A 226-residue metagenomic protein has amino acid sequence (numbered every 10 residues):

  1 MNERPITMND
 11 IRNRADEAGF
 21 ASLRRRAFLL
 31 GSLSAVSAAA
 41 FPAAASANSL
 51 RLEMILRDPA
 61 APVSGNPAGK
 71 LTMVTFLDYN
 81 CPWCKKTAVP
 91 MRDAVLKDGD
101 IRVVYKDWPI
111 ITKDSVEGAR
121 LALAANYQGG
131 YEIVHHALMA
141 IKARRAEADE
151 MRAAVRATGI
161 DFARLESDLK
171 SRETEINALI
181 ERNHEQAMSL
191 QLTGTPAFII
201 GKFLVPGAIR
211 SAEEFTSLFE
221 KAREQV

Functional and structural regions predicted by a protein language model:
M1-L23, S34-A38: N-terminal secretory signal peptides
A21-L30, V36-L52: N-terminal twin-arginine translocation
N48-S64: Short N-terminal segments immediately surrounding and downstream of signal-peptide cleavage
P67-N80: Short active-site neighborhood of thiol/selenol oxidoreductases, capturing the structured segment around
T72, G99-R102, G129-E132: Loop/turn elements at helix/coil->beta-strand transitions in domains of secreted/extracellular proteins
C81-K85, F198-I199: The canonical Cys-X-X-Cys-His
K85-K97: Typically the conserved alpha-helix immediately C-terminal to a functionally engaged Cys/Sec in thioredoxin-like
P109-T195, I199-Q225: Cysteine-centric redox/oxidoreductase cores and disulfide-bonded domains
